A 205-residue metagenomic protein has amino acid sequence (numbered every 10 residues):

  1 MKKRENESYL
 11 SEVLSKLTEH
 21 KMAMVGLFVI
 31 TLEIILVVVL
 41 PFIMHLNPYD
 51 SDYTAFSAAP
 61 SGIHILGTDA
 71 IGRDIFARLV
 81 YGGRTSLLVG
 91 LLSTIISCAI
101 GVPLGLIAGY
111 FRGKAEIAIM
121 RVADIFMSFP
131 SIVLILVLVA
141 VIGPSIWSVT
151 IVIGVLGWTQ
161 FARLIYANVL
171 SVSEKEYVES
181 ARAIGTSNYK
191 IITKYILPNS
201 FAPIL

Functional and structural regions predicted by a protein language model:
M1-V102, L106, G113, S128 (+1 more regions): Gly/Trp-centered helix-boundary motif
E7-S11, S148, E174-K175, N188: Conserved ABC nucleotide-binding domain
K16, R78-V89, S93, S97 (+5 more regions): Start (N-cap) of specific transmembrane helices in multi-pass transporter permeases
K21, F111-A115, S173-Y177, N188-Y189: Conserved short cytoplasmic inter-helical helices of the MFS fold
M24-F28, A118, L134, Y189 (+1 more regions): Signature of the 12-TM Major Facilitator Superfamily
I65, D69, I75, I96-G101 (+3 more regions): Generic hydrophobic transmembrane alpha-helix motif, especially the helices
